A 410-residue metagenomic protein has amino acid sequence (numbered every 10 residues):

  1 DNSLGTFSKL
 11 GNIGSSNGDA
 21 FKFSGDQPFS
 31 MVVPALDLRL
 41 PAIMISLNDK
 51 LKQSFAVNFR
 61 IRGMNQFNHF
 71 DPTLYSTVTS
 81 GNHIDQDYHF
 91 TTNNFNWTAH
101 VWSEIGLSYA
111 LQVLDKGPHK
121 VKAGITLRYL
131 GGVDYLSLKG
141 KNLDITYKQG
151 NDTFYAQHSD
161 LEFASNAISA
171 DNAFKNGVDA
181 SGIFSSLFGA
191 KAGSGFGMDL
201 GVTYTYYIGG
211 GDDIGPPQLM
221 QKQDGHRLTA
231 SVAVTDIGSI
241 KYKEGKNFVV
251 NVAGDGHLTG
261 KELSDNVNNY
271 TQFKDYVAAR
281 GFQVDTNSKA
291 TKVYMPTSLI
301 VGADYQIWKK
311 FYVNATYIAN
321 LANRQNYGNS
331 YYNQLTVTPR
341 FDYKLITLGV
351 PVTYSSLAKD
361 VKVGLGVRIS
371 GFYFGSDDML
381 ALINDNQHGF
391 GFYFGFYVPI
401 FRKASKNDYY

Functional and structural regions predicted by a protein language model:
D1-Y410: Subset of outer-membrane beta-barrel
